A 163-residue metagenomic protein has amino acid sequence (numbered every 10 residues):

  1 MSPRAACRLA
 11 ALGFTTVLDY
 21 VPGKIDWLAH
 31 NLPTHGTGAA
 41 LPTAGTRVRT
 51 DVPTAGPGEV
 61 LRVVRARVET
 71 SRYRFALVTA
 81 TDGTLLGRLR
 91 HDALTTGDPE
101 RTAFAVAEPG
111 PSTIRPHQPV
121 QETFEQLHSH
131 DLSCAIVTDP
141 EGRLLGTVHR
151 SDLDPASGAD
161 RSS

Functional and structural regions predicted by a protein language model:
M1-P57, P119, R143-S163: Rhodanese-like catalytic fold shared by cysteine-dependent sulfurtransferases and DSP/PTP-type phosphatases
T43-R101: Conserved small-residue-rich
T54-Y73, T79-A80, I114-L132, V137-E141 (+1 more regions): The conserved cystathionine-beta-synthase
L86-L94, S133, L145-D154: Short hydrophobic beta-strand motif reused across regulatory alpha/beta modules
H91-A107, D152-S163: A short, polar/charged loop-to-alpha-helix boundary motif
T96-I114, E122, Q126-H128, L145: Structured cytosolic domains appended to multi-pass membrane proteins
